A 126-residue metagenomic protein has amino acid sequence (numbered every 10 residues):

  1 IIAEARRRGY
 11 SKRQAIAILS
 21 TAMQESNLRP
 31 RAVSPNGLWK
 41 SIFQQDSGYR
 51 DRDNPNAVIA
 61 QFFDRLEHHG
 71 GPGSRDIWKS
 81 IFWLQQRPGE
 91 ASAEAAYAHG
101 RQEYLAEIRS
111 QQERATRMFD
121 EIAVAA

Functional and structural regions predicted by a protein language model:
I1-M23, I122-A126: Export/targeting segments at the very N-terminus of extracytoplasmic proteins
R8-L19, P30-S34, H69-I81: Surface-exposed patches in mature extracellular/periplasmic domains of secreted proteins
A15, W39, N56: Glycine-rich phosphate-binding loop at the start of an alpha helix
S20, L38, S110: Enzymatic toxin/effector payload domains
S20, S41-Q45, W83: Structural recognition of the beta-strand scaffold that forms the well-ordered cores of secreted hydrolase catalytic
M23-P30, G89-S92: Short alpha-helix boundary/capping elements
P35-D51: Substrate-binding/active-site groove segments that recognize and process beta-1,4-linked N-acetyl-hexosamine
R50-A126: Non-catalytic cell-wall polysaccharide-engagement segments
